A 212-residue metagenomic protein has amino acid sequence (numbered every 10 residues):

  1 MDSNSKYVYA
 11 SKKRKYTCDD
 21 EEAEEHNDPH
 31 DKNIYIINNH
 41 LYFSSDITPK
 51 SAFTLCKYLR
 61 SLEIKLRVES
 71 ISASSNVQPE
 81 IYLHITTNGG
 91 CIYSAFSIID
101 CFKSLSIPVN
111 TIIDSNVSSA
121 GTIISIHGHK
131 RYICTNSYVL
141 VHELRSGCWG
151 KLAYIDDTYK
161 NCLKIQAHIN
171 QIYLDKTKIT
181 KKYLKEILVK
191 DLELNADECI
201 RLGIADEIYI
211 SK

Functional and structural regions predicted by a protein language model:
M1-K212: Terminal-region recognition feature
